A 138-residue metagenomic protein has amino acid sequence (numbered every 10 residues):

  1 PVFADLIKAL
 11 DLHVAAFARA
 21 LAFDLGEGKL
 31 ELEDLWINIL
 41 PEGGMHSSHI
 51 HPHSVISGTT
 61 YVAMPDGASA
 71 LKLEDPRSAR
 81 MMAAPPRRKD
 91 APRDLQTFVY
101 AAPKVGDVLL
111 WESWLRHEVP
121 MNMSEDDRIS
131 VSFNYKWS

Functional and structural regions predicted by a protein language model:
P1-G44, S48-I50: Signature of the catalytic double-stranded beta-helix
P1-I7, H51-H53, K72-M81, S132-S138: Short N-terminal helix-initiation segments at or just after the protein's N-terminus
L10, I37, L71-L73, V119 (+1 more regions): Generic structural hydrophobic/aromatic packing signal, biased to beta-strands
E27-K29, I50-S54, M123-D127: A generic structural micro-feature
E33, G67-S69, D127: Residue-level signal for beta-strand positions within conserved beta-sheet cores that form or flank
L35-I37, G58-T60, V131-Y135: A structural signal for short, well-ordered beta-strand segments
N38-L110: Catalytic core of non-heme Fe(II) oxygenases with the double-stranded beta-helix
D90-S138: Catalytic core of Fe(II)/2-oxoglutarate
